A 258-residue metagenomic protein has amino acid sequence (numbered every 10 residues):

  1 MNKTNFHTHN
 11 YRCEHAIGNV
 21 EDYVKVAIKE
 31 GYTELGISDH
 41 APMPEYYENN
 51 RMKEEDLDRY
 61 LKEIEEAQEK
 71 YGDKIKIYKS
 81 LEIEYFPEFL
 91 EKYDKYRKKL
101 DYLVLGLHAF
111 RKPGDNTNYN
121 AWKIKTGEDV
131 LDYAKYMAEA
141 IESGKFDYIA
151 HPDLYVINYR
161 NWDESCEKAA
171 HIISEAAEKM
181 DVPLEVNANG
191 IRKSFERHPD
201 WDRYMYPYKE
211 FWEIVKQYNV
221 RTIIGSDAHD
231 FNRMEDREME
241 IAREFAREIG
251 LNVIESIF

Functional and structural regions predicted by a protein language model:
M1-P87, K92-R97, N158-K168, I172 (+5 more regions): An N-terminally biased module of ancient metal coordination in phosphate/nucleic-acid-related enzymes
E30-I37, L100-L107, G144-K145: Short coil-to-beta-strand
L35-I37, L103, I149, L184 (+2 more regions): Hydrophobic residues within beta-strands of alpha/beta enzymes
S80-K123: Hydrophobic alpha-helical segments and helix pairs
D101-Y102, A177-V182, A246-I254: Structural alpha-beta junctions
V104-F110, N116-Y218, A228: Domain-core and long-helix interface of multi-subunit machines
H198, R203-Y208, E213, Y218-F258: Long, positively charged, glycine-interspersed low-complexity recognition regions
